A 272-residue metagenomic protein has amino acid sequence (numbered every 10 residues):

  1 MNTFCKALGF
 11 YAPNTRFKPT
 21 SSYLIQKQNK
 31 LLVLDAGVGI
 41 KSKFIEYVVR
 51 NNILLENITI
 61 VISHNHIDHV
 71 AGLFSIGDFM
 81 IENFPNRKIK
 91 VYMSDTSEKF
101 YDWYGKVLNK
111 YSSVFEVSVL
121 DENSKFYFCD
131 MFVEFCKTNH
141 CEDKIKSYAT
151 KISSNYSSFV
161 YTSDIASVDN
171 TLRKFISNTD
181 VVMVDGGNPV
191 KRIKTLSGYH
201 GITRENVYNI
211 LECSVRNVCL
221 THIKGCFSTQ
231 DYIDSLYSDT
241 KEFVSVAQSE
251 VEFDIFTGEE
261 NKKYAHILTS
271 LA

Functional and structural regions predicted by a protein language model:
M1-V49, V119-K174, E252-A272: Core dinuclear metal-dependent hydrolase active-site scaffold
L34-D35, S63, S163, V184 (+1 more regions): Active-site flanking residues adjacent to catalytic metal/cofactor-binding acidic residues
G39-Y92, T179-V181: Active-site metal-binding motif and surrounding structural segment of the metallo-beta-lactamase
A71-M80, W103-G105, S228-L236: Metal-dependent catalytic neighborhoods of phosphoester/phosphodiester hydrolases
I89-T96, C219-T221: Short internal beta-strands
V117-E122, S245-A247: Short acidic-hydrophobic, aromatic-tinged amphipathic segments that line or gate anion-handling sites
V168-F253: Cap/insert and terminal regions of metallo-dependent hydrolase folds
